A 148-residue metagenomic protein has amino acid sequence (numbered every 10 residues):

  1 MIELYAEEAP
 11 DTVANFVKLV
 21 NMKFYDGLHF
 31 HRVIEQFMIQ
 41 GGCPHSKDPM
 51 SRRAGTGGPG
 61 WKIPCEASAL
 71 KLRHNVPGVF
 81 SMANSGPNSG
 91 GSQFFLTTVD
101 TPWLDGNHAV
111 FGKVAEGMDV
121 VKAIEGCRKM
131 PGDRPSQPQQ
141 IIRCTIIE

Functional and structural regions predicted by a protein language model:
M1-E148: Cyclophilin-like peptidyl-prolyl cis-trans isomerases
